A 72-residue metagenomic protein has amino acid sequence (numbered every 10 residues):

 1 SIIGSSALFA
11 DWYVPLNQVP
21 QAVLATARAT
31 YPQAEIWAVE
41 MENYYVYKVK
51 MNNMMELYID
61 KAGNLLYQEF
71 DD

Functional and structural regions predicted by a protein language model:
S1-F9: Classic N-terminal secretory signal peptides
G4, V46, K61-A62: A generic structural signal for ordered secondary structure
W12-I36: Short, non-transmembrane alpha-helical segments in secretory-pathway proteins
W37-E40, K48: Periodic aromatic/glycine/histidine/acidic cluster detector with a strong bias toward beta-strand repeat architectures
V46-M51, E56: Conserved histidines in hydrophobic membrane contexts and catalytic metal-binding motifs
M55-F70: A short, surface-exposed beta-strand/turn
